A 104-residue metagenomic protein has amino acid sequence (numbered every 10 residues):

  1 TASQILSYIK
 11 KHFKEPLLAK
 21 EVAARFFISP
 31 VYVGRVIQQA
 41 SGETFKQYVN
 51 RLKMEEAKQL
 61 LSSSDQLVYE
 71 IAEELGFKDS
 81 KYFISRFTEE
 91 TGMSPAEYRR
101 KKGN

Functional and structural regions predicted by a protein language model:
T1-K11, E15-R25, Q39: Membrane-proximal linker segments that couple transmembrane helices to downstream signaling/catalytic modules
L6-S7, K11, Q39-K81, R100-N104: Terminal helix-turn-helix DNA-binding modules in bacterial transcription factors
H12-L17, T44-F45, P95: Short helix/strand-capping hinge loops at secondary-structure junctions that flank key functional elements
R25-F26, L75: Core residues of bacterial helix-turn-helix
S29: C-terminal substrate/ligand-recognition segments
V33, I37, Y82-F83, F87: Short hydrophobic/aromatic patch on the recognition helix
S85-N104: …primarily DNA-binding HTH/wHTH and HhH modules…
